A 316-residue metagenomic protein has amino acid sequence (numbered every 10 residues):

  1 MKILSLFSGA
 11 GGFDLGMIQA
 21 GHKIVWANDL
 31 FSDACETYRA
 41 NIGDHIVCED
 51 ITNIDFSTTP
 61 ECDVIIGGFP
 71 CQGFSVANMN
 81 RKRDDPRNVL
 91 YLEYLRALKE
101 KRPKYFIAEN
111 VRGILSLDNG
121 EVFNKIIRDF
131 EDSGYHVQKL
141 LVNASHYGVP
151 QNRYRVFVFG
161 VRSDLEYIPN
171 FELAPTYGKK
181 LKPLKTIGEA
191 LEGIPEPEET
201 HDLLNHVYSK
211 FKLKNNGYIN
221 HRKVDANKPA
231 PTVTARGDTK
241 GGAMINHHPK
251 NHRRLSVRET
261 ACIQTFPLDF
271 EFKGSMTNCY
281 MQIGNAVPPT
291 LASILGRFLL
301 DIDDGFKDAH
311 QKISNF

Functional and structural regions predicted by a protein language model:
M1: Nucleotide donor/acceptor-binding cores
L4-M17, I51, E61-N78, Y105-V111 (+5 more regions): Conserved proline-anchored active-site loop of SAM-dependent methyltransferases that bridges a beta-strand
I24-V25: Short beta-strand element of Class I
F31-S32: Conserved SAM/SAH-binding beta-strand->alpha-helix loop
Y38-R39: Conserved SAM-binding loop
G43-D50: Conserved SAM-binding strand-loop segment of SAM-dependent methyltransferases
I54-V64, Q72-A226: Class I S-adenosyl-L-methionine
E199-F316: C-terminal target-recognition/interaction regions appended to catalytic cores
